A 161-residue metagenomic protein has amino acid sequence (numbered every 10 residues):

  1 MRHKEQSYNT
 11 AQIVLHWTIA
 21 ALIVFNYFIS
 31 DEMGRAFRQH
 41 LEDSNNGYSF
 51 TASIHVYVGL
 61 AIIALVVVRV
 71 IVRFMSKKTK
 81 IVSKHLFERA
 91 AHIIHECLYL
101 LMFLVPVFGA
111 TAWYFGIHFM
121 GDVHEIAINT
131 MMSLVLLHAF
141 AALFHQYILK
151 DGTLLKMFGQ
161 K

Functional and structural regions predicted by a protein language model:
M1-K161: Membrane-embedded alpha-helical bundles that constitute the cytochrome b-like, heme-associated redox core of multi-pass
